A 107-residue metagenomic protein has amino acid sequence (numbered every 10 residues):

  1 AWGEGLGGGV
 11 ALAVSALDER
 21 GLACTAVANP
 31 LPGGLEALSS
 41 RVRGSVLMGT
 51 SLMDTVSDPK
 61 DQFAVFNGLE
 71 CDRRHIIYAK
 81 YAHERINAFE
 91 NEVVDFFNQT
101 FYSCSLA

Functional and structural regions predicted by a protein language model:
A1-R41: Primarily recognizes the serine-hydrolase "nucleophile elbow" in alpha/beta-hydrolase and SGNH/GDSL folds
S15-L17, S40, D61-A64, E90-E92: Short, glycine/charged-enriched secondary-structure capping and boundary segments
C24-V27, L47-M48, I76-I77: Structural recognition of the beta-strand scaffold that forms the well-ordered cores of secreted hydrolase catalytic
S39-R43, L69-E70: Short, conserved loop/helix-junction motifs that constitute active-site signature segments in enzyme catalytic cores
V42, M48-T50: Short beta-strand/loop motif that positions the catalytic acidic residue of the alpha/beta-hydrolase fold
G44, D58-N67: Short alpha-helix in the alpha/beta-hydrolase fold that links the catalytic acid
L52-S57: Acidic catalytic loop of the alpha/beta-hydrolase fold
F63-A107: C-terminal catalytic histidine-bearing segment of alpha/beta-hydrolase fold enzymes
